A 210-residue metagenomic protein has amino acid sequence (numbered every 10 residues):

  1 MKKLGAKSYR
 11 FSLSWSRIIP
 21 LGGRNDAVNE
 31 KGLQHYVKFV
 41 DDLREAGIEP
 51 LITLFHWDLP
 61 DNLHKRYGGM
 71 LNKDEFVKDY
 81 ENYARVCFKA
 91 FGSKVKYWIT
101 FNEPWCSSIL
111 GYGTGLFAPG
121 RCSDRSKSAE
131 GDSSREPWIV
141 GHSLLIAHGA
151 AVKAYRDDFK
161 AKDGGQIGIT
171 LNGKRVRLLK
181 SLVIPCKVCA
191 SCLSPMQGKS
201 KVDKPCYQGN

Functional and structural regions predicted by a protein language model:
M1-S14, E49: Catalytic domains of carbohydrate-active enzymes, especially glycoside hydrolases
L13-V28: Glycine-rich, proline-tolerant flexible connector loops at the mouths of alpha/beta enzymes
L21-G23, L33-N210: Active-site region of glycoside hydrolase catalytic domains
